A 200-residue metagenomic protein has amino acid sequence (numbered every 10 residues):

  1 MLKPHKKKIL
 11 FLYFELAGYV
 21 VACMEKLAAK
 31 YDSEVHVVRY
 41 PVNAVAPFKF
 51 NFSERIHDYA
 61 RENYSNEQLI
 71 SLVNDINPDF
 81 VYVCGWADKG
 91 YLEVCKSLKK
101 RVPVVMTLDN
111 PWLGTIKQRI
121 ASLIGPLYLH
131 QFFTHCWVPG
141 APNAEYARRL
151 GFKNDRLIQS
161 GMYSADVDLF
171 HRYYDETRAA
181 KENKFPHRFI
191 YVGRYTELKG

Functional and structural regions predicted by a protein language model:
M1-R55, V73-I76, V102: N-terminal subdomain of nucleotide-sugar transferases
L10-L12, L69-G90, V105: Short N-terminal targeting/anchoring amphipathic segment
L12, P139, F189-G193: Short hydrophobic "strand-cap" motifs at the C-terminus of beta-strands
G18-V21, V81-K100: An aromatic- and histidine-rich active-site surface loop
Y19-V20, V38-Y40, C84, V138-G140 (+1 more regions): Replace "coordinates the UDP/GDP/TDP-sugar" with "coordinates nucleotide-activated sugar donors
V104-A121, F132-H135, P139, D166: A short, histidine- and acid-enriched strand-loop-helix "catalytic/donor-clamping" loop that lines the nucleotide-sugar
N143, Q159-E176, T196: Short beta-strand->alpha-helix junction loop in the catalytic core of nucleotide-activated group-transfer enzymes
A179-K199: Conserved donor-binding/catalytic core segment of Leloir-type glycosyltransferases
